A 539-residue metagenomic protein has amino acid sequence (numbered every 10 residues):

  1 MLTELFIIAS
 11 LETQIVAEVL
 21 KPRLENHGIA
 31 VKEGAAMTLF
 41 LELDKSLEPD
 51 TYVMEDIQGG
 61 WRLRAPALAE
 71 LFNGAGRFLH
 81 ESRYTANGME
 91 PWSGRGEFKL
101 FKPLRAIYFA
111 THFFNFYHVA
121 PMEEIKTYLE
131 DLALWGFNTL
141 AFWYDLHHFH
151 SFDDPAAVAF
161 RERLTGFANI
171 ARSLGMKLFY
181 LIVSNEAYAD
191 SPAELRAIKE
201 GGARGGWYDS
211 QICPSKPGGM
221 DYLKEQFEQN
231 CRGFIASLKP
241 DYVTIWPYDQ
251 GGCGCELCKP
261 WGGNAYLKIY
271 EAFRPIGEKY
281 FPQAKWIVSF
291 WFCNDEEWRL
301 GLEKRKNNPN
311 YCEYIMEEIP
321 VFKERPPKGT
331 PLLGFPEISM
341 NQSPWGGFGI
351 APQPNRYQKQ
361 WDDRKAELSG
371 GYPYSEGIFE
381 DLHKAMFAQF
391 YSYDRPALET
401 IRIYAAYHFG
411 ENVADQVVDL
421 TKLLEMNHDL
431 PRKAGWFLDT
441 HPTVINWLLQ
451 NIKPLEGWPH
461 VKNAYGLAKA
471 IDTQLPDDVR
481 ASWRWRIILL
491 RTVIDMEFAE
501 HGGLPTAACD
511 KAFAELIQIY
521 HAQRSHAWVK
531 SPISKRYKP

Functional and structural regions predicted by a protein language model:
L2-R105: Contiguous, structured surface segment used for ligand recognition
L11, R62-A65, F114-H118, D154-P155 (+1 more regions): Second-shell loop/turn segments in exported
V16, L20, L71-G74, F78 (+5 more regions): Stable alpha-helical elements in mature extracytoplasmic
R23, D131-L134, I170, I276: Alpha-helical scaffold elements within enzyme catalytic domains, especially in hydrolases
G34, A366-L368, E380, S392-P539: Catalytic domains of carbohydrate-active enzymes that cleave complex glycans
R83-N87, T111-H112, N138-L140, D145 (+3 more regions): Catalytic-core regions of glycoside hydrolase
R95-F116, R204-W207: N-terminal small/glycine-rich loop or linker at the start of catalytic domains across soluble metabolic enzymes
E123-L146: Catalytic domains of carbohydrate-active enzymes, especially glycoside hydrolases
